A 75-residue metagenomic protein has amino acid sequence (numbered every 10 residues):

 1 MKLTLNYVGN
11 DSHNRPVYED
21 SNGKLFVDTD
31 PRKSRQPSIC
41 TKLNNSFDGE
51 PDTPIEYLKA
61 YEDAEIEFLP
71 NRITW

Functional and structural regions predicted by a protein language model:
M1-W75: Cysteine-centric segments in proteins
